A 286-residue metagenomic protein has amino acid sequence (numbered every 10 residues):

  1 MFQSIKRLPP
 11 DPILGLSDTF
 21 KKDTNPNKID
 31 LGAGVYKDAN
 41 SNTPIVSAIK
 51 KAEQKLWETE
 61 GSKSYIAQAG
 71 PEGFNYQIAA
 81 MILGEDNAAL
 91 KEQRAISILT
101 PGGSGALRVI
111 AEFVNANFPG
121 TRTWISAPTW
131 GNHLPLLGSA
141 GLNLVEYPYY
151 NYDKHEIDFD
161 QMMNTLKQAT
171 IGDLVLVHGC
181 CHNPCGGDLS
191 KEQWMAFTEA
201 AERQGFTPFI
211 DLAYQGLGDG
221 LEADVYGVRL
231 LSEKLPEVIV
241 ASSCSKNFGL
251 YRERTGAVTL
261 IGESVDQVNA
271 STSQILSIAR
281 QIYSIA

Functional and structural regions predicted by a protein language model:
M1-G70, Q77-A80, G84: N-terminal "arm"/small-domain region of PLP-dependent enzymes with the aminotransferase-like
G32, H178, S242: Short beta-strand segments
Y36, C181-H182, Q215, S245-K246 (+1 more regions): Short, glycine-/Ser/Thr-/acidic-enriched flexible segments
K37-S41, P184-C185, G249-L250: Short catalytic/ligand-binding loop motif for oxyanion handling, primarily in non-cytosolic enzymes, centered on
K55, E60-G205, Q215-L217, Y226-V228 (+1 more regions): Conserved core of the PLP fold type I
L212: Walker B catalytic acidic pair
E233-A286: Conserved core segment of the aminotransferase class I/II
